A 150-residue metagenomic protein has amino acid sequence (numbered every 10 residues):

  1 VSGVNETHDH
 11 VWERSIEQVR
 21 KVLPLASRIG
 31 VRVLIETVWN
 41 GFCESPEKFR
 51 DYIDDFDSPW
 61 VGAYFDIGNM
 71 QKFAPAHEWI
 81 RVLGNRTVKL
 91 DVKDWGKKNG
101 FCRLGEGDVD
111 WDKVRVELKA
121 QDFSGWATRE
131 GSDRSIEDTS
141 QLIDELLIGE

Functional and structural regions predicted by a protein language model:
V1-F65, Q71-K72: Active-site acidic/histidine proton-transfer and metal-coordination neighborhood in alpha/beta enzyme cores
R20, P24, P46-V61, G68-E150: Histidine-acidic metal/acid-base catalytic patches
